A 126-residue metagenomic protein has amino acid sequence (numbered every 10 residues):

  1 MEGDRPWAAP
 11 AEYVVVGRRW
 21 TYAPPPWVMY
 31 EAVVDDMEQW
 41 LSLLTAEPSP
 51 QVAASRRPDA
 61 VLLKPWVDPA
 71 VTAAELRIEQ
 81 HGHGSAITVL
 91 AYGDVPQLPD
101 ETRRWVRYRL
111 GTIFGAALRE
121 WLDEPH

Functional and structural regions predicted by a protein language model:
M1-A46: Hydrophobic ligand-binding cavity/cleft-lining segments
P10-E12, W66-A70, H81, T102: A generic structural micro-feature
Y13-T21, A60, A73, G84-T88: Intrinsic-disorder/low-complexity, polar/charged segments enriched in Ser/Thr/Lys/Arg/Asp/Glu/Gln
W20, S49-A54, P65, T72-Q80: Hydrophobic/aromatic beta-strand elements that line small-molecule binding cavities or substrate pockets in beta-rich
A23-W27, A54-P58, R77-A86: A short, structured loop/turn motif at beta-sheet edges
V34, G93-H126: A conserved amphipathic terminal alpha-helix motif
E38, S55-K64: Short, hydrophobic/aromatic-rich segments at coil-to-beta transitions
W66-A70, L90-Q97: Short, solvent-exposed aromatic-acidic interface loops
